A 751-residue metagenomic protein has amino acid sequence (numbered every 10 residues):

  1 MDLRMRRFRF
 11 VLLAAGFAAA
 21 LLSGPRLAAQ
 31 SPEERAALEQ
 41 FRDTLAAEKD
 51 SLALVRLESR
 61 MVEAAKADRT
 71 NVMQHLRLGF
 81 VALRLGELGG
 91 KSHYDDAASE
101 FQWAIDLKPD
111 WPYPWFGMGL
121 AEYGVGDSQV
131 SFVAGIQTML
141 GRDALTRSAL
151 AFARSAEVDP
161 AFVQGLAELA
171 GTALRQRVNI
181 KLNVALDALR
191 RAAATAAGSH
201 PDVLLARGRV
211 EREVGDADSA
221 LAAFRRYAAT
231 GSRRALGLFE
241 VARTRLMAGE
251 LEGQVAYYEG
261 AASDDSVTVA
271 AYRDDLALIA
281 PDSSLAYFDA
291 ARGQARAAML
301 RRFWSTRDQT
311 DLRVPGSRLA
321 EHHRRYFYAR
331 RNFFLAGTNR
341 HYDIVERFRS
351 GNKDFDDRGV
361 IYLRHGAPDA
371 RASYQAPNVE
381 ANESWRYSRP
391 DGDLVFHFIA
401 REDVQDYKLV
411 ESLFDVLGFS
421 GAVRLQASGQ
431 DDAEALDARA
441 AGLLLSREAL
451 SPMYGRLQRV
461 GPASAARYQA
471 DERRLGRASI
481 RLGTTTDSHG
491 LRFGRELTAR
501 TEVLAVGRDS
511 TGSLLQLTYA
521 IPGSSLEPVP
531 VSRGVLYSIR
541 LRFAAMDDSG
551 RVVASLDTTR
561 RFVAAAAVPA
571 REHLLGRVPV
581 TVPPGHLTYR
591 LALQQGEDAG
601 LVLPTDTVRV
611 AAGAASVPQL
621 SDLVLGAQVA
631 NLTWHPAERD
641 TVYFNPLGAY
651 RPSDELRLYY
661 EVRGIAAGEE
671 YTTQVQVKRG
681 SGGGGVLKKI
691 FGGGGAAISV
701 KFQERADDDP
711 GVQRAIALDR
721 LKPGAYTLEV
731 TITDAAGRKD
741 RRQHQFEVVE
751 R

Functional and structural regions predicted by a protein language model:
A28-F80, R84-E87, S92-Y94: N-terminal leader/linker segments that initiate helical-solenoid repeat arrays
D43-L52, V81-D110, G117-A153, G171-D187 (+2 more regions): Short coil/linker segments at helix-helix boundaries
A67, L107, V158, T195-A196 (+2 more regions): Structural marker of alpha-solenoid helical repeat scaffolds
N71, W111, F162, S199-H200 (+1 more regions): Residue-level recognition of tetratricopeptide repeat
R77, G117, E168-L169, A206 (+1 more regions): Canonical tetratricopeptide repeat
Q176-V178, E213-G215, R233, L238-L491 (+1 more regions): Residues within mature, well-folded domains
A427-R751: Intrinsically disordered, low-complexity terminal regions enriched in Ser/Thr/Pro/Gly and charged residues
